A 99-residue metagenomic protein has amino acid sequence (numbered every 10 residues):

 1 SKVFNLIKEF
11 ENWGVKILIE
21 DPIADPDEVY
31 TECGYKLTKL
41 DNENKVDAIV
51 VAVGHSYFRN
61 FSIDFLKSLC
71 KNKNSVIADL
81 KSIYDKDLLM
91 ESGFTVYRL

Functional and structural regions predicted by a protein language model:
S1-L99: Structural/interface elements that position substrates and couple domains in central-metabolism enzymes
